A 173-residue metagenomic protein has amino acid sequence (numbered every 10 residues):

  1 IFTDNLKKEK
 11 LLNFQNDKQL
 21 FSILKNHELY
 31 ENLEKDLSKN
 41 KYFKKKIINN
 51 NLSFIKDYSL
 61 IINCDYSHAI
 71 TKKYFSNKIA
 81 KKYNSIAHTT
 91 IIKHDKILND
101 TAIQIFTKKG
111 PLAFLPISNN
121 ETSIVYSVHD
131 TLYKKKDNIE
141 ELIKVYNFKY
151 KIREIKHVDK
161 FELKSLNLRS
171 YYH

Functional and structural regions predicted by a protein language model:
I1, F114-P116, Y171: A structural signal for short hydrophobic beta-strand segments in well-ordered beta-sheet cores
I1-Y74, A80-H88: Conserved N-terminal helical subregion
K46, I61, I155-V158, Y171: Generic beta-strand hydrophobic packing signal
C64-L163: Conserved FAD-binding catalytic core of PHBH/FMO-like flavoproteins
K160-H173: FAD-binding beta-loop-beta segment adjacent to the flavin cofactor pocket
